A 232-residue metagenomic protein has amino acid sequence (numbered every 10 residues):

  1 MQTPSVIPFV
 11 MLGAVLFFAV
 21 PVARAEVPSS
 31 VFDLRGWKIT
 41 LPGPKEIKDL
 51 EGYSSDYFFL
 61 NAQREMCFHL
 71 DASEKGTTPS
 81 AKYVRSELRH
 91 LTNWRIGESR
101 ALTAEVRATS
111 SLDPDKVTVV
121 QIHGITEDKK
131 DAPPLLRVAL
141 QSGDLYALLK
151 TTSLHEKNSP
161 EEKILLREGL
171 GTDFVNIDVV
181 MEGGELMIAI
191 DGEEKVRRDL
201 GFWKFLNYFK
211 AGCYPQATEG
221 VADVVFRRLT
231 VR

Functional and structural regions predicted by a protein language model:
M1-M11: Bacterial N-terminal signal peptides that target proteins for export
F9-A19: Bacterial N-terminal signal peptides
P21-A25: Sec/Tat signal peptide C-region and signal peptidase I cleavage site
E26-E87: Solvent-exposed N-terminal domain segments of exported/luminal and surface proteins
P28-F32, S99-A101, P114-D115, L200-R232: Ligand-recognition surfaces built from glycine- and aromatic
E65-Y146: Secretory/extracellular carbohydrate-interaction modules and structurally similar beta-sandwich "look-alikes"
A104, D173-M181, L186-I188: Short tryptophan-centered beta-strand motifs in secreted/extracellular beta-sheet-rich domains of glycan-recognition
A147-N176: Short, aromatic/His-centered strand-loop micro-motif at the edge of beta-sheets
